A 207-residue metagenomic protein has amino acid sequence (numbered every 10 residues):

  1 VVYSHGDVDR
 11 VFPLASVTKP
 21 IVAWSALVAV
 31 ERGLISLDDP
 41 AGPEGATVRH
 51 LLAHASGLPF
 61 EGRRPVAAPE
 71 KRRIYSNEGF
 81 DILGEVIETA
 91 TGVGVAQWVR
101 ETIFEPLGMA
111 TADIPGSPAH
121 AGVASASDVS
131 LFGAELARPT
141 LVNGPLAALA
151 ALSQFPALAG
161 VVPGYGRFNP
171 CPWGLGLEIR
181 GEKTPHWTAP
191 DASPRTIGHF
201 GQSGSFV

Functional and structural regions predicted by a protein language model:
V1-L14, S25, A53, F206-V207: A short, well-structured edge-of-sheet supersecondary motif
L14-L34, L51, I74-F104, D128-L136: Alpha-helical scaffold elements that line and support the substrate/ligand-binding pocket of soluble hydrolases
P43-R63: Short helix- or helix-capping micro-motifs that position conserved polar/aromatic residues at function-defining sites
G57-E61, P106-I114, F155-V162: Secretory-pathway/luminal and periplasmic proteins that interact with or process carbohydrate-rich
A112-L131, L136: Active-site-proximal helix/loop microenvironment of the serine DD-peptidase/beta-lactamase transpeptidase fold
A119-S127, L152-V207: Active-site Gly/Thr loop motif
